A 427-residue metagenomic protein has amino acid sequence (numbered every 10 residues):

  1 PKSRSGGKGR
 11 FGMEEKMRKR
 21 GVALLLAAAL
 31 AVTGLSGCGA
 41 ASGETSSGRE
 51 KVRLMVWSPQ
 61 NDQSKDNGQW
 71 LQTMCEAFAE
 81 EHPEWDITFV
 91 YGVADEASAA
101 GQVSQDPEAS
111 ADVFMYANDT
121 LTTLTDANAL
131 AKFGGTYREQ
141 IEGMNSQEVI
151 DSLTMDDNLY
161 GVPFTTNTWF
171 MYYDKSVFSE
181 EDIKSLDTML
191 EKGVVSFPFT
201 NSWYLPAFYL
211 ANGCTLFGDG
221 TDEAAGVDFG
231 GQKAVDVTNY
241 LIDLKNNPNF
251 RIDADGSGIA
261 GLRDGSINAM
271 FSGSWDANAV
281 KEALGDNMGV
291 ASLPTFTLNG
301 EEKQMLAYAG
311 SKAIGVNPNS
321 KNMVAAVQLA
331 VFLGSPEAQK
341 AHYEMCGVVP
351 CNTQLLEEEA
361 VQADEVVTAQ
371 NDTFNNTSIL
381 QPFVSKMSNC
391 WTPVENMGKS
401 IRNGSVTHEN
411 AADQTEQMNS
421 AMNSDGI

Functional and structural regions predicted by a protein language model:
E14, A23, V32-T120, S420-I427: Conserved N-terminal structural module of periplasmic/extracytoplasmic solute-binding proteins
W57-P59, F114, K245-N322: Extracytoplasmic/periplasmic substrate-binding proteins
A100-S104, A111-D112, E139-Y173, V194-P198 (+2 more regions): A structural signal for short loop-to-beta-strand junctions that line the ligand-binding cleft of periplasmic/secreted
N118-F170, E181, A291-S292, Q362-E365: Hinge/lid segment of periplasmic solute-binding proteins
T154, V348-V349, V367-N423: C-terminal capping/gating helix-and-loop segments adjacent to ligand/active sites or protein-protein/ligand interfaces
Y160-F164, W169, L186-V227, K233 (+1 more regions): Extracytoplasmic/periplasmic solute-binding protein
E223-A254: Glycine-centered hinge/linker elements that transmit conformational signals in sensory and ligand-binding systems
N278, K312, V316-S388: Mature extracytoplasmic/periplasmic domains
